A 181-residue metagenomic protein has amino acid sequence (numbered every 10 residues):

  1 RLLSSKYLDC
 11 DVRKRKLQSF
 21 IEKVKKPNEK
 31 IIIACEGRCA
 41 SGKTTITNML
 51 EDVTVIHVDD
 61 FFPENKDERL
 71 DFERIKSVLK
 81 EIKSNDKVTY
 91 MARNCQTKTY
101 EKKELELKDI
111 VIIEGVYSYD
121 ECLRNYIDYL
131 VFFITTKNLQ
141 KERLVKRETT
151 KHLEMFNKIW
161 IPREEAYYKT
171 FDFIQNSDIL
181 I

Functional and structural regions predicted by a protein language model:
R1-A34: Extreme N-terminal, non-catalytic leader segments that precede Walker-type/kinase nucleotide-binding cores
R38: P-loop (Walker A) phosphate-binding loop of NTP-binding proteins
K43: Conserved lysine of the Walker
I46-T47: Post-Walker A alpha-helix
V53-V55, L130-F132, D178-L180: Conserved beta-strand scaffold positions in the cores of enzyme catalytic domains, especially in NTP/NDP-utilizing
H57-E106, I110-V111: Conserved nucleotide-sensing/catalytic segment adjacent to the nucleotide-binding pocket in NTP-handling enzymes
E101-R147: ATP-dependent NMP and nucleoside kinases share a basic, alpha-helical "lid"
D120, T150-I181: Small-molecule kinase domains that catalyze NTP-dependent phosphoryl transfer to phosphate-bearing small molecules
